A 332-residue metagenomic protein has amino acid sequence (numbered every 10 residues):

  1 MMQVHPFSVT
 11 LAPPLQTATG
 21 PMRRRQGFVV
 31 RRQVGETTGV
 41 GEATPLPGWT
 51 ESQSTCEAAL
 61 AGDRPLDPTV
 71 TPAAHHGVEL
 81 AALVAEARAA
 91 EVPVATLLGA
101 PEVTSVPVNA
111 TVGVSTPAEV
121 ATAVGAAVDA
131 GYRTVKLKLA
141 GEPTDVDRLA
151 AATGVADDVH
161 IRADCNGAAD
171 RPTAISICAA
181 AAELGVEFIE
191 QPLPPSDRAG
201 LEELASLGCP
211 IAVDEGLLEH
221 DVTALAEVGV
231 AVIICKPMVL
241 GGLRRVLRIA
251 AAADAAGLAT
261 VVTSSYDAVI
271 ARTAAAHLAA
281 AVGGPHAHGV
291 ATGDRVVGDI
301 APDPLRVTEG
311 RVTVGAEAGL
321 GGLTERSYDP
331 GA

Functional and structural regions predicted by a protein language model:
M1-I161, N166-I175, A179-E183, L207 (+1 more regions): N-terminal capping/lid subdomain adjacent to the active-site entrance of alpha/beta enzymes
F7, T111, D164, D214 (+2 more regions): Conserved beta-strand termini and adjacent loop/short-helix elements that scaffold enzyme active sites in alpha/beta
A58-A59, R64-P65, A199, E203 (+2 more regions): Shared catalytic-loop signature of beta/alpha-barrel
V94-A95, F188-P192, S264-S265: Flexible, glycine/charged-enriched surface loops at secondary-structure junctions
G113, R133-G141, H160-G167, L184-S196 (+2 more regions): Catalytic beta/alpha-barrel core
A118, P143, P172, P195-S196 (+3 more regions): Residue-level recognition of alpha-helix initiation/capping sites
